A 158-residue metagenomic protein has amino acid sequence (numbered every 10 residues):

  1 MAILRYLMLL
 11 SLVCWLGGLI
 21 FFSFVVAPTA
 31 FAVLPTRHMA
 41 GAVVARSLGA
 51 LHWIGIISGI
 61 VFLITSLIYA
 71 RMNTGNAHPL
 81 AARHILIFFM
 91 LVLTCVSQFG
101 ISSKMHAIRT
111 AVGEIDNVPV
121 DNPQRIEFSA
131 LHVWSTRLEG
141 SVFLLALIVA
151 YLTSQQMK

Functional and structural regions predicted by a protein language model:
M1-L12, A82-M90, A146-L152: Alpha-helical transmembrane segments and their helix-start/interface "positive-inside/aromatic belt" motifs in integral
A2-A81, A107-S129: Interfacial loop at the N-terminal end of multi-pass membrane proteins
L16, L86-I101: Hydrophobic alpha-helical membrane-insertion segments
F21, V25, V96, G100-S103 (+2 more regions): Transmembrane alpha-helix boundary/anchor motif
V61-M72, E139-K158: Transmembrane alpha-helical segments in integral membrane proteins
P79-V92, I126, A130-W134: Alpha-helical membrane-spanning segments of integral membrane proteins, especially the hydrophobic core of TM bundles
T94, Q98, T136-F143: Alpha-helical transmembrane segments of helical membrane proteins, especially in multi-pass transport, channel
I108, H132-E139: Substrate-agnostic recognition of the 12-TM MFS/MFS-like secondary transporter fold
